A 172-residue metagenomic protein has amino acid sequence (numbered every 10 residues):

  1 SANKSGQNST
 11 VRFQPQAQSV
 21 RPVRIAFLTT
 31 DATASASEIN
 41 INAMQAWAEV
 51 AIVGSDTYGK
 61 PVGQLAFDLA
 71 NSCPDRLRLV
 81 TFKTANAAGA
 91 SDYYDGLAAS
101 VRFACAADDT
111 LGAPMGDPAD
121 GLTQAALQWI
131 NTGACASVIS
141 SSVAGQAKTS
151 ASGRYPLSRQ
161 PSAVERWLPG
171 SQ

Functional and structural regions predicted by a protein language model:
S1-Q172: C-terminal "post-core" interaction segments
